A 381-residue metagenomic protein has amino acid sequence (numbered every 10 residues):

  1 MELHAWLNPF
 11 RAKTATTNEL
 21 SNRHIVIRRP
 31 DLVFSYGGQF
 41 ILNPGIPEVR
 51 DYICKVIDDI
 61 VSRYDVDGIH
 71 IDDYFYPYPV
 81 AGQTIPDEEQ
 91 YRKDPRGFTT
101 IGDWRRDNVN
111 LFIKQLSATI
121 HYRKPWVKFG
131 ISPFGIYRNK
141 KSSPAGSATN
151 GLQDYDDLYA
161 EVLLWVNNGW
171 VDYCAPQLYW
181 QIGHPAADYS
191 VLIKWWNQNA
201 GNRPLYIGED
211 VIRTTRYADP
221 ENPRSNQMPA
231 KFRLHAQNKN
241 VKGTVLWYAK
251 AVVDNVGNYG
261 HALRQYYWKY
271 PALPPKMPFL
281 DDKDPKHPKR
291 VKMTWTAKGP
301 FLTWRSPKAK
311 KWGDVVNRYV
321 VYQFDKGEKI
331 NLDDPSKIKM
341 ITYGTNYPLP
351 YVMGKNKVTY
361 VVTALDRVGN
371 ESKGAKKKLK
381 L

Functional and structural regions predicted by a protein language model:
H4-R63, D156-A160: Active-site-adjacent "subsite" loops/lids of carbohydrate-active enzymes
A5-P9, D73, I131-G135, L178 (+2 more regions): A cross-domain feature marking catalytic cores of carbohydrate-active enzymes and several ubiquitous metabolic/repair
E48, Y52-V56, S62-I71, F75-L178 (+1 more regions): Active-site neighborhood of glycoside hydrolase catalytic domains
Y159-P185, G201-F279: Substrate-binding cleft of secreted/luminal carbohydrate-active enzymes
N258-G313, G369-L381: Pro/Thr/Ser/Gly-rich low-complexity, intrinsically disordered linker/stalk tracts
P307-D334, K357, G374: Solvent-exposed loop/turn segments flanking beta-strands in beta-repeat/beta-sandwich domains
K337-G344: Short beta-strand segments within Ig-like beta-sandwich modules, predominantly Fibronectin type-III
L349-S372: Beta-strand-rich modules
